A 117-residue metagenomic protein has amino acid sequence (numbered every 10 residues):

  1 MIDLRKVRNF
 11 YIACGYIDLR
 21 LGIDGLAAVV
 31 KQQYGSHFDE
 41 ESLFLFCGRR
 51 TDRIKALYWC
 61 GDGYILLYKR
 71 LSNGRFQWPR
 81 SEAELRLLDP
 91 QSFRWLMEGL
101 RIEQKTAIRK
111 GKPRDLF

Functional and structural regions predicted by a protein language model:
M1-F117: Polybasic/polar functional segments that serve as interface/processing modules
